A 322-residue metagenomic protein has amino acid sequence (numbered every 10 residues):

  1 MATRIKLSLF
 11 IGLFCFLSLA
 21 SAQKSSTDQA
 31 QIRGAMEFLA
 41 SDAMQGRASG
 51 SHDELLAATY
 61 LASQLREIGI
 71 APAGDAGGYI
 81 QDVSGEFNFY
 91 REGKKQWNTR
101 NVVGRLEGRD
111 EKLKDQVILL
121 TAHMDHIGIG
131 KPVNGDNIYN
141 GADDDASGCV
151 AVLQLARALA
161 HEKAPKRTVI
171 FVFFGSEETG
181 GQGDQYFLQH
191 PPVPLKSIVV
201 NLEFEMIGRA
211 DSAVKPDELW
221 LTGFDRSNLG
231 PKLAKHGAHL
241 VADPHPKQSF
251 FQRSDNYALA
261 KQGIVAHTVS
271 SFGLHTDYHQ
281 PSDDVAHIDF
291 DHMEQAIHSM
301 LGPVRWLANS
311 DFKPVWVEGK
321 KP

Functional and structural regions predicted by a protein language model:
S8-S18: Bacterial N-terminal signal peptides
A20-P72, K114-D115, V317: N-terminal hydrophobic or amphipathic helices/low-complexity stretches enriched in small/hydrophobic/Pro/Gly
Q23-S25, D42-H52, N88-G93, V133-D145 (+6 more regions): Second-shell loop/turn segments in exported
L39, L65, N88, E92-P132: Acidic/His- and Gly-rich active-site-bordering loop/insert found across diverse amide/peptide-bond hydrolases
R47-E107: A non-catalytic alpha/beta surface segment that caps or lines the substrate-entry region of metallo-dependent hydrolase
G104, K114-H126, G130-G180, M300: Alpha-helical metal-binding/catalytic segments enriched in His/Glu/Asp
H161, T276-P322: His/Asp/Glu-rich mid-to-C-terminal helical/loop segments that flank catalytic regions of hydrolases
A164, F174-T268, F272-D277, V315: Metal-dependent peptidase/peptidase-like ectodomains
